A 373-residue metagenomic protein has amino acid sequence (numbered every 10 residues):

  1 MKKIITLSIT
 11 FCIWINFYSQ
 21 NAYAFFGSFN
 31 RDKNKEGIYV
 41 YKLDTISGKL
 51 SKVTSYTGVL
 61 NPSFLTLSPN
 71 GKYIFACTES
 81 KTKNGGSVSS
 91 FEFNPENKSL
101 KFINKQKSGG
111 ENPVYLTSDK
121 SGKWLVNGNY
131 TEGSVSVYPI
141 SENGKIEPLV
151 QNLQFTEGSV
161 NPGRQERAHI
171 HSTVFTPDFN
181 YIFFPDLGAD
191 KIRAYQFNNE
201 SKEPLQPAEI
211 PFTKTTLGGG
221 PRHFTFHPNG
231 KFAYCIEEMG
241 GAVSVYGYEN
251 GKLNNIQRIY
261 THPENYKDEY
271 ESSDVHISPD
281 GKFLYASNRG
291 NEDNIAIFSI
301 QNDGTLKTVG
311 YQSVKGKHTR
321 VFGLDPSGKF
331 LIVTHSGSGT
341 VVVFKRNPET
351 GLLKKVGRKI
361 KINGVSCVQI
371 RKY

Functional and structural regions predicted by a protein language model:
M1-A24: Bacterial Sec-dependent N-terminal signal peptides
Q20-D44: An edge-strand/N-cap motif at the start of beta-rich repeat modules
N30-K33, E79-N84, T131-S134, A189-K191 (+3 more regions): Short glycine/acidic-enriched loop and turn motifs that connect beta-strands
K33-N34, V59-P69, G109-K120, T156-F179 (+4 more regions): Beta-rich, blade/repeat-based domains predominating in secreted/periplasmic proteins but also intracellular
Y41-G48, F91-K98, Y138-E147, Y195-P204 (+3 more regions): Short loop/turn segments immediately following beta-strands, especially the blade-tip and inter-blade linker loops
S51-T57, K101-Q106, E157-G163, A208-K214 (+3 more regions): A short beta-strand motif characteristic of beta-propeller blades
K98-S172: Asp-box/WD-like beta-propeller blade repeats and closely related beta-sheet repeat scaffolds
